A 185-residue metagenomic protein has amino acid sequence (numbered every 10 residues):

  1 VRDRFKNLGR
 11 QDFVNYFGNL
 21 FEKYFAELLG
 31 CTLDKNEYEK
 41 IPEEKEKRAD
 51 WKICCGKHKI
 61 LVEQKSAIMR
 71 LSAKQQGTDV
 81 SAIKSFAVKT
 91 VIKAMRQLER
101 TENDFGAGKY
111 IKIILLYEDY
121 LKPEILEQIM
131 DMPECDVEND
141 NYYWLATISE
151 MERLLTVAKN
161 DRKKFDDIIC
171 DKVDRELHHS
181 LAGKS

Functional and structural regions predicted by a protein language model:
V1-N19: Interdomain/boundary linker segments immediately adjacent to catalytic/signaling cores
V14-F25, T90-L98: Phosphate/oxyanion-binding active-site loops and adjacent basic polyanion-contact surfaces
L29, W51-I53, H58-I68: Conserved catalytic cores of phosphodiester-cleaving nucleases, focusing on short active-site segments
G30-C54: A short acidic/basic microdomain associated with nuclease active sites
K40-E43, L115-D119: Short His-Asn-centered micro-motif
E46-R48, I68-L71, D119-P123: Flexible loop/turn segments at secondary-structure boundaries
S66-L116: Catalytic cores of nucleic-acid endonucleases
Y117-S185: Polybasic (Lys/Arg-rich)
